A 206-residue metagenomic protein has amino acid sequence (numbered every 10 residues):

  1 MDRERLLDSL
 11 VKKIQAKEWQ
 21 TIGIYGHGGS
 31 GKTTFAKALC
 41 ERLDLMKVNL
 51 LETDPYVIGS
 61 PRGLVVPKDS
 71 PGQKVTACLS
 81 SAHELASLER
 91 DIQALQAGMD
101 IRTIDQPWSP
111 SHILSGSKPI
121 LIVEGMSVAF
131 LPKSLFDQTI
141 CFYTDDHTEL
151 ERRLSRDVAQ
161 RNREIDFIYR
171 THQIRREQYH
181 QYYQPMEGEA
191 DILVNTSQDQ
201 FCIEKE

Functional and structural regions predicted by a protein language model:
M1-A16, S155-A159, E177-E206: NTP-dependent small-molecule kinase module
G23-Y25: Short hydrophobic/aromatic beta-strand immediately N-terminal to the Walker A/P-loop
G28: The conserved Walker
K32: Conserved lysine of the Walker
F35: Hydrophobic positions on the alpha1 helix immediately C-terminal to the Walker A/P-loop
M46-R62: Short beta-strand-centered segment that lines the nucleotide-binding/catalytic pocket of NTP-utilizing
I58-W108, I120: Conserved nucleotide-sensing/catalytic segment adjacent to the nucleotide-binding pocket in NTP-handling enzymes
S111-A159: ATP-dependent NMP and nucleoside kinases share a basic, alpha-helical "lid"
